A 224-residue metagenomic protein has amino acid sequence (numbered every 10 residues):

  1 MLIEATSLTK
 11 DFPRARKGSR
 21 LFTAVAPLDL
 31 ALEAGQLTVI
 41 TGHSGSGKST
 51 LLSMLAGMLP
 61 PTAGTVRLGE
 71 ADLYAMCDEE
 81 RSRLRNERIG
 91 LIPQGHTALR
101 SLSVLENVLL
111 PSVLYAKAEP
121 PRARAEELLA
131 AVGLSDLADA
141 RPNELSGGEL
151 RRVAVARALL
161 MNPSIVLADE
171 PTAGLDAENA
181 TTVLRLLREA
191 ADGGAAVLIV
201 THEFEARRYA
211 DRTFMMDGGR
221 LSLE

Functional and structural regions predicted by a protein language model:
P13-K17, L109-R122, A131: ABC-type ATPase nucleotide-binding domains, specifically the catalytic core motifs of the NBD
S19, L73-G90: ABC ATPase NBD coupling module
A56: Helix-to-loop junction immediately C-terminal to a conserved catalytic motif
G64-D72: Conserved ABC transporter NBD signature motif
R141-L145, E149: Conserved ABC ATPase signature
L160-S164: A short, proline-enriched helix->beta-strand linker immediately N-terminal to the Walker B motif in ABC-type P-loop
V166-D169: Catalytic Walker B motif of ABC-type/P-loop ATPase nucleotide-binding domains
